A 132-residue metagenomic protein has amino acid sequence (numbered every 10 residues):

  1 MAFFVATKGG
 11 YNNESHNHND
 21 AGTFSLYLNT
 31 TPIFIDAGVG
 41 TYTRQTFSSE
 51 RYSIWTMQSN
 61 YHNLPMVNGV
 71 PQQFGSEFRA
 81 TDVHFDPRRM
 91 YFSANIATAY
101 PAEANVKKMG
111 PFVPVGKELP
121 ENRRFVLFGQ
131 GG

Functional and structural regions predicted by a protein language model:
M1-G132: Extended polysaccharide-engagement surfaces of secreted carbohydrate-active enzymes
